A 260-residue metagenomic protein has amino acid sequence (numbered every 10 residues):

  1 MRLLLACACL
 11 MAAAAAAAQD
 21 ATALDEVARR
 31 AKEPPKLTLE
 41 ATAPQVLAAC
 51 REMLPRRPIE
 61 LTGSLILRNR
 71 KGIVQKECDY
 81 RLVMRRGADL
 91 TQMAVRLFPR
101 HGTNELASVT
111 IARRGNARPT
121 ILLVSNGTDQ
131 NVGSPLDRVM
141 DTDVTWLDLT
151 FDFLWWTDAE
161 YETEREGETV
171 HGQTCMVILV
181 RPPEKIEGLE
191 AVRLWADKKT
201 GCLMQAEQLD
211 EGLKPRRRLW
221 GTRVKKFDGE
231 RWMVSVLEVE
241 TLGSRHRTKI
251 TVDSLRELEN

Functional and structural regions predicted by a protein language model:
L5-A13: Bacterial N-terminal signal peptides
A15-L90: N-terminal leader/targeting segments and the immediate start of mature chains
A31-A48, E52-P55, I73, I111-E190 (+1 more regions): Flexible, processing/modification-adjacent segments and terminal tails in exported/periplasmic/extracellular proteins
A49-C50, Y80-R85, T110-R114, W220-D228: Extended lipid/amphipathic-ligand handling interfaces
G63-I66, R81-L82, A94-R100, T110 (+4 more regions): Short beta-strand segments that buttress and anchor functional surface loops
G72-V74, T103, L213, S244: Residue-level signal for glycine
H171-N260: Gly/Pro-enriched, hydrophobic low-complexity segments that function as extracytoplasmic propeptides/linkers
